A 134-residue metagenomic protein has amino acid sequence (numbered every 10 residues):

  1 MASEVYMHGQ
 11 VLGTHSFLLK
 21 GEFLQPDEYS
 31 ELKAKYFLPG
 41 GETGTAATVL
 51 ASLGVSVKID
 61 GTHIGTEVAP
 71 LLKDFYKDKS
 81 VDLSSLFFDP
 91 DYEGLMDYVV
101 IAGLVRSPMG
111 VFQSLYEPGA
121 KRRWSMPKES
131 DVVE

Functional and structural regions predicted by a protein language model:
M1-D60, E67-P70: Glycine-rich phosphate/adenosyl-contacting loop at the front of the ribokinase-like
S3, G94-M96: Change "...and in nucleic-acid phosphodiester-cleaving endonucleases..." to "...and in nucleic-acid processing enzymes
V5, V57, V81, V99-I101: Hydrophobic aliphatic residue packing
T62, S84-P90, D97-E134: Conserved phosphate-binding/catalytic loop of the ribokinase/pfkB sugar-kinase fold
T66-E67, E93: Short alpha-helical
E67-K79, S84, V99: Active-site-proximal loop->helix
